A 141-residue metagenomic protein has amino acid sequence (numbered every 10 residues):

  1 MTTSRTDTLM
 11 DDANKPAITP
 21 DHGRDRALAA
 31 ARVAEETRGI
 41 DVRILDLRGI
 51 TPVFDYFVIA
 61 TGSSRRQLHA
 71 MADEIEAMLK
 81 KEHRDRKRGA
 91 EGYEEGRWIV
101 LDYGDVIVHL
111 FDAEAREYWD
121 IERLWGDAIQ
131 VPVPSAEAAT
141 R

Functional and structural regions predicted by a protein language model:
M1-V53, G62-I99, F111-Y118, L124-R141: Polybasic/polar functional segments that serve as interface/processing modules
D55, D105: Conserved acidic residues
L101-Y103: Active-site beta-strand termini and strand-to-loop segments that position acidic
